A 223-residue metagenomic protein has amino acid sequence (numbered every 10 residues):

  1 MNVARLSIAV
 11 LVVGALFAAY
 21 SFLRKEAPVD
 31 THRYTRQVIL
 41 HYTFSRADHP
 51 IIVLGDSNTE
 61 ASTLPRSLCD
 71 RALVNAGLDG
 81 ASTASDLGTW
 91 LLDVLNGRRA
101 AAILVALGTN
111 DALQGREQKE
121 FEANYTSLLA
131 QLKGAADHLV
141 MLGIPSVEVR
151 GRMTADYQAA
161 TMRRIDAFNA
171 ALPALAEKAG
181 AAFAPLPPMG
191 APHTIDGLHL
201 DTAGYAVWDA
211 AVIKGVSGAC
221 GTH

Functional and structural regions predicted by a protein language model:
M1-L54, T63-L64, N96-R98, T161 (+4 more regions): N-terminal secretory targeting modules
R36-L40, T83-L91: N-terminal post-signal-peptidase region of extra-cytosolic proteins
I52-L54, V74, I103: Conserved beta-strand elements of the Class I
L54-G55, L142: Short hydrophobic segments within beta-strands
D56-S57, L78, T109-N110: Active-site metal-binding loops of divalent metal-dependent hydrolases
T59-P65, S82-S85: Short, solvent-exposed loop/turn elements at domain surfaces
L68, A72, G88-H223: Alpha-helical cap/lid subdomain in secreted, periplasmic, or secretory-pathway luminal O-acyl-processing enzymes
R71-D86: A short beta-strand-loop structural module common to alpha/beta enzyme folds
